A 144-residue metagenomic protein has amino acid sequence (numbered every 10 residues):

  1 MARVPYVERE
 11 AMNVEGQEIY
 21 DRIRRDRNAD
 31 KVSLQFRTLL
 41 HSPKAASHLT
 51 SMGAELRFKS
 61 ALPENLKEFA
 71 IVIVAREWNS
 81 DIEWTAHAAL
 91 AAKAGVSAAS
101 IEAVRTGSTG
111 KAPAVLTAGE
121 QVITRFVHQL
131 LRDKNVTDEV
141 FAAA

Functional and structural regions predicted by a protein language model:
M1-L62, A118, V122: Mobile cap/lid helix-loop segments that border enzyme active or cofactor-binding sites and regulate substrate access
D26, K44-H48, N79-T85, L131-E139: Short acidic alpha-helix initiation/capping motifs at coil-to-helix transition points, especially at protein N-termini
V32, L49, L66-K67, E83-W84 (+2 more regions): N-terminal alpha-helical segment
Q35-L39, L49, G53-L56, F69-A75 (+2 more regions): Short alpha-helical scaffolding segments that buttress acidic/His motifs in well-ordered protein cores
S47, L62, L66-F69, V74-S100: Conserved alpha-helical segments that form or flank metal/cofactor-binding pockets of metalloenzymes
E55, A75-E77, G110-A114: A short structural micro-motif
A92, V104-L116, V127: Aromatic-anchored, charged helix-turn/loop surface patch used as a conserved interaction hotspot
L116-A144: Acidic/histidine-rich alpha-helical segments that form the ligand environment of transition-metal centers
